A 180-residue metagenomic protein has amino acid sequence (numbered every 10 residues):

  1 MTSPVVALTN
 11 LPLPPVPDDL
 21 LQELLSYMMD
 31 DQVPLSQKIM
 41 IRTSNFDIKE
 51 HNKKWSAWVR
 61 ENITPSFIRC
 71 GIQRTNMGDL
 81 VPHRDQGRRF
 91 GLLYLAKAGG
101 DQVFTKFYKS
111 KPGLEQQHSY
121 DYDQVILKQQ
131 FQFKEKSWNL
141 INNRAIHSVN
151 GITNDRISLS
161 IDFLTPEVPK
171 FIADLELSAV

Functional and structural regions predicted by a protein language model:
M1-Q73, D79: Non-heme Fe(II)/2-oxoglutarate
V5, T64, Q86, K97 (+2 more regions): A generic structural signal for short, solvent-exposed coil/turn residues that cap or connect secondary-structure
L8, F67-R69, R89-L93, I146 (+1 more regions): Extracellular structured ligand-interaction cores
N10-P15, A96, I161-T165: Short beta-strand-to-loop capping motifs
P34, E61-P65, G87, K134 (+1 more regions): A generic structural signal for short, non-catalytic loop/turn and secondary-structure boundary residues
E61-P65, K97-Q102, P166-P169: Secondary-structure boundary elements
Q73-W138: Catalytic core of non-heme Fe(II) oxygenases with the double-stranded beta-helix
Q116-V180: Catalytic core of Fe(II)/2-oxoglutarate
